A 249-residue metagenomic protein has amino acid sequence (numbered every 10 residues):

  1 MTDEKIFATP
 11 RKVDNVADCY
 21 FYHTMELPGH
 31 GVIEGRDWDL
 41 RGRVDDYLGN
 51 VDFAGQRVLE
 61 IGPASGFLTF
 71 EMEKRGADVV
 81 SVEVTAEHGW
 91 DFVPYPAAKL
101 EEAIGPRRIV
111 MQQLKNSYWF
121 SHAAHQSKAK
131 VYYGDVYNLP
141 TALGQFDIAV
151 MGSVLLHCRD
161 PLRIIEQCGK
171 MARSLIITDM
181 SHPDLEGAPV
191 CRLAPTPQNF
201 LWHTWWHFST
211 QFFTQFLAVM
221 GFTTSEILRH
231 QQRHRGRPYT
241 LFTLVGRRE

Functional and structural regions predicted by a protein language model:
M1-P28: N-terminal, positively charged/glycine-rich alpha-helical extensions of SAM-dependent methyltransferases
I33-Q56: Conserved alpha-helix/loop element of class I SAM-dependent methyltransferases that forms part of the SAM/SAH-binding
G49, N138-Q145: Short amphipathic alpha-helix with an adjacent loop that forms part of the alpha/beta core around
A54, Q145-F146, M171: Alpha-helix C-terminal capping/helix-to-coil transition sites in glycosyltransferase folds
Q56-A64: Conserved class I S-adenosyl-L-methionine
L59, V80, I176: Conserved beta-strand positions in the Rossmann-like core of class I SAM-dependent methyltransferases
F67-N138: Class I SAM-dependent methyltransferase SAM/SAH-binding core
Y137-T141, V150-M151, R159-E249: S-adenosyl-L-methionine-dependent methyltransferase catalytic module, highlighting the catalytic core
